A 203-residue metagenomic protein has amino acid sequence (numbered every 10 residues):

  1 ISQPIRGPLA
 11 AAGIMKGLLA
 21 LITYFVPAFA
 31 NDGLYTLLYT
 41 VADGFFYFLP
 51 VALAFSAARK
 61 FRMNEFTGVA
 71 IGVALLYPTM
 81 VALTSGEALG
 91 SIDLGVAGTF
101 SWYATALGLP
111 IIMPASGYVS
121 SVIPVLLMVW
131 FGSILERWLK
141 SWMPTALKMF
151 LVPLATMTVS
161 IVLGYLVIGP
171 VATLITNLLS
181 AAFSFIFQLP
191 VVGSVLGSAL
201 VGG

Functional and structural regions predicted by a protein language model:
I1-L200: Signature of multi-pass transmembrane helix bundles
